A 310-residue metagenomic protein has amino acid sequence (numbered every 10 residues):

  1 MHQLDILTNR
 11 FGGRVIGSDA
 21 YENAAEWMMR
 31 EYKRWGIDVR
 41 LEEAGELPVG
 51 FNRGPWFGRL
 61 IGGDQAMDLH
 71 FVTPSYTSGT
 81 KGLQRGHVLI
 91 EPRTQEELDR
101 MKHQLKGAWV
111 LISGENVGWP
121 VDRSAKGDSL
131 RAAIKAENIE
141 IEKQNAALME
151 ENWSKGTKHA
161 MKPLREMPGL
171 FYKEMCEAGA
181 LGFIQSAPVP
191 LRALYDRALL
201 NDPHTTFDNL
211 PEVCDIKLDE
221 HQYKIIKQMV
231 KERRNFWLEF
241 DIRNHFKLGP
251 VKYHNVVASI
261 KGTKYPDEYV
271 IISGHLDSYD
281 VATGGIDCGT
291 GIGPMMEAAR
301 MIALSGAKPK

Functional and structural regions predicted by a protein language model:
M1, R14-A25, M161-P168, I216 (+2 more regions): Solvent-exposed, acidic/flexible segments
H2, I6, A20-R34, R100 (+6 more regions): Extracytoplasmic/secreted proteins, especially bacterial periplasmic and envelope-associated proteins
Q3-T8, R40-L41, W109-S113, L181-S186 (+3 more regions): Structural recognition of the beta-strand scaffold that forms the well-ordered cores of secreted hydrolase catalytic
D5, N9, G13-L148: Noncatalytic luminal/extracellular "stalk/propeptide" segments of secretory-pathway proteins
T8-V15, M28, Y32-G36, D64 (+7 more regions): Sec/Tat-exported extracytoplasmic proteins
W35-I37, L105-V110, A178-G182, P266-V270 (+1 more regions): Loop/turn elements at helix/coil->beta-strand transitions in domains of secreted/extracellular proteins
P74-R100, N201-G285, E297-P309: Soluble metallo-hydrolase cores and metallopeptidase-like ectodomains found primarily in the secretory/periplasmic
A125-E137, Q185-D219, G249-P250: Surface-exposed loop and adjacent secondary-structure segments within mature catalytic domains
